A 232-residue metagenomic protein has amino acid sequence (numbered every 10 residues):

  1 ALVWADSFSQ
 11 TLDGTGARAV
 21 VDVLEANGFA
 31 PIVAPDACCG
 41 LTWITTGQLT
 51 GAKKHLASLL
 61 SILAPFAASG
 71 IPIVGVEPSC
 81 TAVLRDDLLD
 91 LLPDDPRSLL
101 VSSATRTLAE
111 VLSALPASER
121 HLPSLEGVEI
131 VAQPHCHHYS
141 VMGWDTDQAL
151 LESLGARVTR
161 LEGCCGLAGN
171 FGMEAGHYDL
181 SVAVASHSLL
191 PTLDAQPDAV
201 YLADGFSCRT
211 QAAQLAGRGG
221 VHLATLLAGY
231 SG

Functional and structural regions predicted by a protein language model:
A1-G232: Iron-sulfur cluster-binding electron-transfer modules in prokaryotic oxidoreductases
